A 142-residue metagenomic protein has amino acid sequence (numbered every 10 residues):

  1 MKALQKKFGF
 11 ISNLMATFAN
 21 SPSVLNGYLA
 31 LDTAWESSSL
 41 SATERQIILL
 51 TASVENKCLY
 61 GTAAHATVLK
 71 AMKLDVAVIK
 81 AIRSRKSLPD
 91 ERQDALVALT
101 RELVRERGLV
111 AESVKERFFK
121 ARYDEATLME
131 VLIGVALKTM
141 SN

Functional and structural regions predicted by a protein language model:
M1-A42, A66, K70: Mobile cap/lid helix-loop segments that border enzyme active or cofactor-binding sites and regulate substrate access
Q5-K6, P22-G27, K57-G61, V104-S113 (+1 more regions): Short acidic alpha-helix initiation/capping motifs at coil-to-helix transition points, especially at protein N-termini
L25, T62-A81: Iron-sulfur (Fe-S) cluster-binding segments and ferredoxin-like electron-carrier domains, especially [2Fe-2S]
I47-S53, E91-V110, G134-V135: Amphipathic, charged-and-aliphatic alpha-helical interface segments that function as noncatalytic docking
I48-V68, G134-K138: Short, thiol/selenol-centered motifs that function as redox-active sites or metal-ligating centers
I79-S84, P89: Generic long, charged, amphipathic alpha-helical segments
E125-N142: Preference for long, well-ordered alpha-helical segments
